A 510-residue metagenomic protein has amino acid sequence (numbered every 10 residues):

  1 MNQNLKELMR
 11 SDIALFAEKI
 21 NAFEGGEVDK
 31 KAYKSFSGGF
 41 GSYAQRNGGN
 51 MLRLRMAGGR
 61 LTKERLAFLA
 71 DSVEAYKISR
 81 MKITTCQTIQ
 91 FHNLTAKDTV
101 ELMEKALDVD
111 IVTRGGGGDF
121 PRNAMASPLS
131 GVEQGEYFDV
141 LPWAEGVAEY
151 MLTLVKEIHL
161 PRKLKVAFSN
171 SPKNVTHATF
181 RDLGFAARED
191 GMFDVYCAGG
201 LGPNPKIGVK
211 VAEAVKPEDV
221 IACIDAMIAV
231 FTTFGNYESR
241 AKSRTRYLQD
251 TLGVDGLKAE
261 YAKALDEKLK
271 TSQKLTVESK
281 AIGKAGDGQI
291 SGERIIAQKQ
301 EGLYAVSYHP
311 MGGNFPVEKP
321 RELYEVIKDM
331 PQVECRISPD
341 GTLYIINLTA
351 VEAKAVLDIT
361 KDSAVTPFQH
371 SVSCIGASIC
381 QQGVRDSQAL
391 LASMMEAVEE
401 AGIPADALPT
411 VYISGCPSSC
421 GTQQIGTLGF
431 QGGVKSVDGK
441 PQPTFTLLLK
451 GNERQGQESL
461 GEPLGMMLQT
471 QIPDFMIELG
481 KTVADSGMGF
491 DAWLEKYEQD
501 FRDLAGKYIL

Functional and structural regions predicted by a protein language model:
M1-R65, N174, F185, D287-L303: N-terminal basic/disordered segments at the start of proteins
Q3, L160-A259, G429-M488: Mobile "lid/hinge" segments at catalytic clefts and subdomain interfaces of large enzymes
N21-V28, G49-F193, A222, Y308-G439: Small-residue-enriched alpha-helical segments and adjacent helix-cap loops that form tight helix-helix packing
F40-R46, I78-I83, T233-E238, I295-Q300 (+1 more regions): Short, flexible, solvent-exposed loop/turn segments with mixed acidic/basic and small polar residues
N93, K97-D98, K105-D110, T232-R294 (+2 more regions): Terminal amphipathic helices with adjacent charged low-complexity linkers/tails
L152-K156, I228, T232-N236, D266 (+1 more regions): Hydrophobic/aromatic-lined pockets within catalytic cores
T271, L275-T276, K280-A281, E453-L460 (+3 more regions): C-terminal accessory nucleic-acid interaction domains of nucleic acid-metabolism proteins
A297-Y304, M311-I337, M476, T482 (+2 more regions): Long hydrophobic segments that form regular secondary structure
